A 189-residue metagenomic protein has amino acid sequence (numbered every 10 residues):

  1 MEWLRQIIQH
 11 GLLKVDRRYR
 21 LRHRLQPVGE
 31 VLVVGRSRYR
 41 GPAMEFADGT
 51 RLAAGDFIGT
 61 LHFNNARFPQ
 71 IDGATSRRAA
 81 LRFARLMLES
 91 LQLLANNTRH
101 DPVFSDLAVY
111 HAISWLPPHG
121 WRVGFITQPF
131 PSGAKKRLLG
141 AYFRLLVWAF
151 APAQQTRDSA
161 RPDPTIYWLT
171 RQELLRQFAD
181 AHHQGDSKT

Functional and structural regions predicted by a protein language model:
M1-R82, N96-D106, W115-T189: Non-catalytic substrate-recognition and accessory regions of acyl/acetyltransferase enzymes
R82, L86-L93: Conserved acetyl-CoA pyrophosphate-binding loop and the N-cap/start of the following alpha-helix in GNAT-like
V109-H111: Metalloprotease/metallohydrolase-associated module, dominated by Zn2+-dependent proteases
